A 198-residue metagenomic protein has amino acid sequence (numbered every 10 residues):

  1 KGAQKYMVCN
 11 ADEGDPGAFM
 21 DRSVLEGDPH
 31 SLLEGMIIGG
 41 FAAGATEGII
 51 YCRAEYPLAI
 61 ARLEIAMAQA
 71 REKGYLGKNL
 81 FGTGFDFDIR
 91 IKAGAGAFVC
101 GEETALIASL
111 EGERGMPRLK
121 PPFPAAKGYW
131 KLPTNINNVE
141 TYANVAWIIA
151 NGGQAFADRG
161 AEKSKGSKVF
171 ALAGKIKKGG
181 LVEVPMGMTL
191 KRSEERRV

Functional and structural regions predicted by a protein language model:
K1-V8: Conserved oxyanion/phosphate-binding beta-strand-loop segments in alpha/beta enzyme cores
A3, I60-M186: Hydrophobic alpha-helical positions that pack around
N10-P16, F41-A45, K175: Short connector loops/turns at beta-strand edges and beta->alpha or beta->beta junctions
A11-E13, G17-H30: N-terminal catalytic cores of NTP/NDP-binding nucleotidyl/phosphoryl-transfer enzymes
P29-A42: Histidine-anchored nucleotide/phosphate-binding helix
E47-A54: Short internal beta-strands
M188-S193: Short, structural beta-strand-to-alpha-helix junction motif
E195-V198: Conserved small/polar residues in nucleotide/adenosyl-binding loops
